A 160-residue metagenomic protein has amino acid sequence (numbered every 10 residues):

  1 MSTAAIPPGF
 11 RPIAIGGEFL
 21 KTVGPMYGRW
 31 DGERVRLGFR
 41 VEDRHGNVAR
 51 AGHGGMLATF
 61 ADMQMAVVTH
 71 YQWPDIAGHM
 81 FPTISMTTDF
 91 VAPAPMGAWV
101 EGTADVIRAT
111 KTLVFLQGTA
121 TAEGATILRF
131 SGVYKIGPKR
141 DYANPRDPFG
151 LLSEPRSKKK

Functional and structural regions predicted by a protein language model:
M1-K160: Terminal targeting signals and extreme-terminal segments of soluble enzymes
